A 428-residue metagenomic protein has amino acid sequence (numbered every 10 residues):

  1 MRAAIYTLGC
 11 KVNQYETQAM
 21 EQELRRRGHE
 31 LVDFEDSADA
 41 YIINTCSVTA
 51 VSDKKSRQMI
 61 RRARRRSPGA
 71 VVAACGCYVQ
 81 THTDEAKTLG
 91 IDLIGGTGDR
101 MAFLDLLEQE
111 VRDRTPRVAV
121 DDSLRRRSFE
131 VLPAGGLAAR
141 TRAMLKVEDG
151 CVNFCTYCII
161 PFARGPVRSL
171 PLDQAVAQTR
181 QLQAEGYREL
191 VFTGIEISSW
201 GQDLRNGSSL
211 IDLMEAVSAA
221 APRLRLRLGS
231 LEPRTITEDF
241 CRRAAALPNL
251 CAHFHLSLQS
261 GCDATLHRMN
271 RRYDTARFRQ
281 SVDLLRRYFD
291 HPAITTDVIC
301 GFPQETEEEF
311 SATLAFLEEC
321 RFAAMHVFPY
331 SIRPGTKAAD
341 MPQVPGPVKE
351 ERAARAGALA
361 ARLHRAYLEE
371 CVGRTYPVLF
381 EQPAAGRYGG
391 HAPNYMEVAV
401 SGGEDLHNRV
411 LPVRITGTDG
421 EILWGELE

Functional and structural regions predicted by a protein language model:
M1-W200, D239, A244, F254 (+6 more regions): Proteins enriched for Cys/Gly/acidic motifs involved in redox and nucleic-acid/cofactor modification
T7, S230, L258-S260, F380 (+1 more regions): Flexible glycine-/small-residue-rich
N13, T49-S52, V79, P233 (+3 more regions): Alpha-helix N-cap/loop-to-helix initiation residues
V72-A73, T81, A184-E307, E318: Conserved SAM/AdoMet-binding glycine-rich loop
M101, N153, G165, S198 (+4 more regions): Glycine-centered loop/turn positions within well-structured domains that cap or flank conserved ligand/cofactor-binding
A138-T141, C151-N153, L250, S260 (+5 more regions): Short flexible coil/turn linkers enriched for glycine and charged/polar residues that connect secondary-structure
L256, D297, L317, M325 (+3 more regions): Hydrophobic, well-ordered secondary-structure elements that form the walls of internal hydrophobic environments
A339-E428: Terminal RNA-binding accessory module
